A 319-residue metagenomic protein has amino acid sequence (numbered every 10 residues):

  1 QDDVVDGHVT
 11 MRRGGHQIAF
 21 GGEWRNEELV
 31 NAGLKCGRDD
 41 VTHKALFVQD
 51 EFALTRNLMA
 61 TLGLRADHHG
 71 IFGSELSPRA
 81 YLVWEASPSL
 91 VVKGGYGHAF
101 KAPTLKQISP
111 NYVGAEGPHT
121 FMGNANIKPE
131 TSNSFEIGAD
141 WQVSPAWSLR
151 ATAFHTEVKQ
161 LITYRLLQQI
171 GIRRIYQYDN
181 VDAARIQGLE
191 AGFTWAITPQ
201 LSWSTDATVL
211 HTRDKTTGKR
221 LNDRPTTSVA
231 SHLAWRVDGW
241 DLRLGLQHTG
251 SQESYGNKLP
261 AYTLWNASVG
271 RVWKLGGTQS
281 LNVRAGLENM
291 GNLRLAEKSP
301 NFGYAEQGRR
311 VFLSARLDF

Functional and structural regions predicted by a protein language model:
Q1, E85, G95-R150, H155-V158 (+3 more regions): Outer-membrane beta-barrel signature, preferentially recognizing the C-terminal barrel domain of Gram-negative
Q1, K35-T42, H68-S74, A125-T131 (+4 more regions): Replace "Gram-negative outer membrane beta-barrel proteins" with "bacterial and organellar outer membrane beta-barrel
Q1-S74, Y81-S87, W147-F154, T194-S204: Face-selective signature of the C-terminal outer-membrane beta-barrel domain
V5-M11, V48-D50, A80-W84, I137-W141 (+5 more regions): Residues on the lipid-exposed face of transmembrane beta-strands in outer-membrane beta-barrel proteins
T10-G15, F52-L58, H68, L76 (+11 more regions): Outer-membrane beta-barrel strand-turn architecture
F20-N26, L62-A66, G94-H98, Q107 (+4 more regions): Transmembrane beta-barrel strands of outer-membrane/channel proteins
A53-A60, R150, F154-V158, Y178-E253: Gram-negative outer-membrane beta-barrel transporters
N222-F319: Conserved C-terminal beta-signal and adjacent last beta-strands/turns of outer-membrane beta-barrel proteins
